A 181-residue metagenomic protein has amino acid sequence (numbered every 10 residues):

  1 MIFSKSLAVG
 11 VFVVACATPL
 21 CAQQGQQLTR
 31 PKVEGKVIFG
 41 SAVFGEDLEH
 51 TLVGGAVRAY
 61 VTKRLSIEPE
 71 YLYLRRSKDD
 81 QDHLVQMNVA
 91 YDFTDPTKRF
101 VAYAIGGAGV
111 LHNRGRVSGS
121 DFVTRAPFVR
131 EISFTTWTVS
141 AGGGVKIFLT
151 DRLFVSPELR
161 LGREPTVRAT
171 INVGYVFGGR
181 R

Functional and structural regions predicted by a protein language model:
M1-T29, G179-R181: Cleavable N-terminal export/targeting peptides
A22-V61, I67, Y73, A108 (+2 more regions): Short glycine/proline- and aromatic-enriched beta-strand/turn motifs that initiate or cap beta-hairpins
Q24-Q27, D121-A126: Gram-negative and organellar
L28-R30, E46-H50, K78-L84, I132-T138 (+1 more regions): Transmembrane beta-barrel outer-membrane domains
V33, K63-P69, T97-R99, I147-V155 (+1 more regions): Repeated loop/turn-to-beta-strand initiation elements of outer-membrane beta-barrel proteins
G40-V43, L74-R76, A126-E131, E158-L159: Extracellular loop and loop/strand-boundary signature of outer-membrane beta-barrel proteins
V43-D47, T51, P96, R116 (+2 more regions): Subset of outer-membrane beta-barrel
R58-V123, T136, R163, N172-V173 (+1 more regions): Gram-negative (and chloroplast) outer-membrane scaffold detector with strong preference for beta-barrel transmembrane
